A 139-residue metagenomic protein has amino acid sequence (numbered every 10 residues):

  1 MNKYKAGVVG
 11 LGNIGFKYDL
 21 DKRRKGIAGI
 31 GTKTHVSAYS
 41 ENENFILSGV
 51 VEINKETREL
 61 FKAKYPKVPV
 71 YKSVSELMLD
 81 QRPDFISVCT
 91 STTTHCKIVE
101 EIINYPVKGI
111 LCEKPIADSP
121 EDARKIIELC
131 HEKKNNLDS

Functional and structural regions predicted by a protein language model:
M1-K64: N-terminal Rossmann-like dinucleotide-binding module
N2-Y4, K108, N135: Nucleotide donor/acceptor-binding cores
I46, P69, N136-L137: Conserved beta-strand segments of alpha/beta enzyme cores
I53, T94-I98, N135-D138: A general structural signal for short secondary-structure boundary/capping elements
Y65-L129: Beta-loop-alpha module in the N-terminal Rossmann-like domain of NAD(P)-dependent dehydrogenases, especially those
L111-C112, L137-S139: Hydrophobic residues in well-ordered beta-strands that form the structural core
E128-N136: Basic phosphate/pyrophosphate-binding loop/patch that engages nucleotide-derived ligands
